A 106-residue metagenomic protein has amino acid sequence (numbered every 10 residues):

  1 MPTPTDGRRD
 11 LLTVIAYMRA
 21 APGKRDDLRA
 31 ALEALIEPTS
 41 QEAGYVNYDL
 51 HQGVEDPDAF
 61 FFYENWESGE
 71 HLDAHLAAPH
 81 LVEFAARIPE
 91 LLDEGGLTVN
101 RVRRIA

Functional and structural regions predicted by a protein language model:
M1-L12, L50-D58, A86-A106: Glycine-rich beta-strand-turn "strand-cap" elements at beta-sheet edges
T3, G7, R19, G23 (+3 more regions): Residues at secondary-structure transition points
T5, L32-E37, Q52, S68: Generic hydrophobic alpha-helical membrane-segment signal
R8-Q41, V46: N-terminal first-folded block
L12-R19, D49-L76: Short, well-ordered beta-strand segments in beta-rich or mixed alpha/beta enzyme and ligand-binding folds
E37-V46, N65-T98: An amphipathic, aromatic/His-enriched active-site/gating alpha helix that lines ligand/cofactor pockets
